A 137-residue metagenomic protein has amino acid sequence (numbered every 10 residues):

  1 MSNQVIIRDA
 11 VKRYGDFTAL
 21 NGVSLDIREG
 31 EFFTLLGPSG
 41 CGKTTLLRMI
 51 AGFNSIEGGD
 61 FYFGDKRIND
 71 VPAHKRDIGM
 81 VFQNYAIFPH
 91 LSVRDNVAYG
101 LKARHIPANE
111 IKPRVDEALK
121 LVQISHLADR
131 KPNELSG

Functional and structural regions predicted by a protein language model:
M1-G137: ABC family nucleotide-binding domain
